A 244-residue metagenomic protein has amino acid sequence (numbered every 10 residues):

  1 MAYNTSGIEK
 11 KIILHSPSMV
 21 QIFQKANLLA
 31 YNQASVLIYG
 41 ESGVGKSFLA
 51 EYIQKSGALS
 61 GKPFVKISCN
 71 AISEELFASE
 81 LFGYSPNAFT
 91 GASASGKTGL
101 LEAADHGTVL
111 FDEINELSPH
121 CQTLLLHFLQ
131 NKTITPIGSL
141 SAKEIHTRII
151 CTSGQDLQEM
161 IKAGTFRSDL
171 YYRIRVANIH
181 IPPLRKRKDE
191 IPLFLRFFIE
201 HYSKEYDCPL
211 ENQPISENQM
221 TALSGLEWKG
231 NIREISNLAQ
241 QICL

Functional and structural regions predicted by a protein language model:
Y3-V20, N27-Y31, A50, G57-K62 (+2 more regions): Nucleotide-binding/hydrolysis machinery
K11, K25-G91, E102-S118, P183-K188 (+1 more regions): Conserved post-Walker A coupling segment in P-loop NTPases
Q21, Y52, E80, L124-H127 (+3 more regions): Alpha-helical transmission elements in cytosolic ATPase-linked domains
C69, S79, G83, H127 (+3 more regions): Conserved adenine-binding aromatic site and its adjacent loop/helix in ATP-hydrolyzing domains
A71-E74, G91, E116, P136 (+3 more regions): Residue-level preference for short helical/loop micro-motifs built around acidic side chains
S95-H106, S118-L124, T135-G154, F166-R175: AAA+/SF3 P-loop NTPase mechanochemical coupling elements
N115, Q130, R175: Short acidic-aromatic loop segments in the C-terminal HATPase_c
